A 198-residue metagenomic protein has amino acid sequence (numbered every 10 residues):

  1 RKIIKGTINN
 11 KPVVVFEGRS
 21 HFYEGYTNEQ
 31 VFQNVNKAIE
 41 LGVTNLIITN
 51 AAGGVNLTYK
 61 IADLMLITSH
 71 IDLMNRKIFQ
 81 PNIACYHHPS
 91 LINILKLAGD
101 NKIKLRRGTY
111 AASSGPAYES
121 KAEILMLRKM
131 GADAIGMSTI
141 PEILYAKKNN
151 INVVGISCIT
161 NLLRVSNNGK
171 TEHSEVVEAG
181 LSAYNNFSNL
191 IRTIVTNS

Functional and structural regions predicted by a protein language model:
R1-I83: Metabolite-binding pocket within alpha/beta catalytic cores that recognizes anionic/polar moieties
V15-E17, L46-N50, L66, L105-A111 (+2 more regions): General beta-strand structural signal in soluble alpha/beta enzymes
I39-G42, R128, K147: Non-catalytic positions within long, well-ordered alpha-helices that form the structural scaffold/packing of enzyme
T44, D133, N152: Short acidic/polar active-site loop segments enriched in Thr and Asp
H70-P116: Histidine/lysine/aspartate-rich catalytic loop segments that bind and position anionic ligands
K96-D133, S188-I191, S198: Active-site/ligand-binding-proximal alpha/beta "capping" segment
M137-E175: Zn-dependent metallopeptidase/amidohydrolase metal-coordination segment
R164-S198: His/Asp/Glu-rich mid-to-C-terminal helical/loop segments that flank catalytic regions of hydrolases
